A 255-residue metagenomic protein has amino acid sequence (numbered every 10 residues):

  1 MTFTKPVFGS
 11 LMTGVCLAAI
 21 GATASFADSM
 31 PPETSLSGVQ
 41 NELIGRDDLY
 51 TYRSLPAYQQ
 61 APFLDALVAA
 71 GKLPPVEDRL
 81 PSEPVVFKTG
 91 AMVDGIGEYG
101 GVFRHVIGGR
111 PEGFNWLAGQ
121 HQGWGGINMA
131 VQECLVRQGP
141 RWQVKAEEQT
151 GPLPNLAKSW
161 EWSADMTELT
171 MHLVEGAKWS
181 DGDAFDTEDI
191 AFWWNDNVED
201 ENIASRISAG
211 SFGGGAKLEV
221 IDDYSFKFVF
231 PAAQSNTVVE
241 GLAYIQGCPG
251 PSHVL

Functional and structural regions predicted by a protein language model:
T2-A24: Gram-negative bacterial Sec-dependent N-terminal signal peptides
F26-P56, Q60: Intrinsically disordered, low-structural-confidence terminal and linker regions
Q59-F63, A130, N155, F185 (+2 more regions): Extracytoplasmic/secreted proteins, especially bacterial periplasmic and envelope-associated proteins
Q60, A66-A70, P74-S163: N-terminal lobe/hinge region of extracytoplasmic solute-binding protein
A69-L73, P140, N195-N202, A233-S235: Sec-exported extracytoplasmic/periplasmic mature domains
G108-R110, P140, D165-M166, V174-G176 (+3 more regions): Solvent-exposed coil/turn segments that connect beta secondary-structure elements in extracytoplasmic/periplasmic
S159-I203, K227: Aromatic- and charge-enriched surface segment that lines or borders ligand/interaction sites
S208-L255: Surface-exposed binding/hinge segments that line and control ligand-binding clefts or catalytic entry sites
